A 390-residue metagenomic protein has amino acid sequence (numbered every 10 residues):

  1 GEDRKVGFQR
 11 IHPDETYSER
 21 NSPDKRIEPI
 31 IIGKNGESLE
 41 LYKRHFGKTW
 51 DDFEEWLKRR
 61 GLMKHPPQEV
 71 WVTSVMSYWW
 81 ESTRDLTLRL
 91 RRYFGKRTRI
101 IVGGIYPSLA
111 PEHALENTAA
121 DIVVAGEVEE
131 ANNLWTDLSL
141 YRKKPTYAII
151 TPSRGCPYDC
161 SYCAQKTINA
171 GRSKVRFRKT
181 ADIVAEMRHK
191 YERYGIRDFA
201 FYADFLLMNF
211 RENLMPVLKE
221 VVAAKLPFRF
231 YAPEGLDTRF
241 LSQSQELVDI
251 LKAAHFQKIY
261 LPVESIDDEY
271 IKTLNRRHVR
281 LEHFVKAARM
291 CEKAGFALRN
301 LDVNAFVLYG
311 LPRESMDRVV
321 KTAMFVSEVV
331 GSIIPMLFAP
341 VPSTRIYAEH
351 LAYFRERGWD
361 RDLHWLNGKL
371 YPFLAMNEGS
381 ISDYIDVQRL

Functional and structural regions predicted by a protein language model:
G1-E15, E19-L138, L337, S343: Glycine-rich beta-alpha loop elements in corrinoid/cobalamin-binding modules across cobalamin-dependent enzymes
G7, T16-R44, K48-K64, Q165 (+3 more regions): Conserved Radical SAM active-site core
I101, V184-N304, Y309-L311: Conserved SAM/AdoMet-binding glycine-rich loop
P111-T118, E246-L247, P312-E328: Catalytic cores of alpha/beta
A119-A120, K252-K258, E328-S332: Glycine-enriched alpha-helix->loop->beta-strand junction motifs that scaffold or abut catalytic
K143-A181: Canonical Radical SAM [4Fe-4S] cluster-binding loop centered on the CxxxCxxC motif and its immediate flanking residues
G171-S173, E269-L274, R345-I346: A short acidic, helix-capping loop that chelates divalent metal ions and anchors anionic groups
D302, M316-L390: C-terminal accessory regions of radical SAM enzymes
